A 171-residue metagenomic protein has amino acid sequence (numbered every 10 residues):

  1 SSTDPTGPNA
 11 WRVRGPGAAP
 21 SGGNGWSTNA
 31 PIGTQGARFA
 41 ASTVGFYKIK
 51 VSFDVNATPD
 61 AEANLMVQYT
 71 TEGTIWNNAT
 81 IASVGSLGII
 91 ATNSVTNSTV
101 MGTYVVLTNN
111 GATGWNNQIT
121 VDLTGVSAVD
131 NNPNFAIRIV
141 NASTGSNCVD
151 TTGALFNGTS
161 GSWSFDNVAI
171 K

Functional and structural regions predicted by a protein language model:
S1-Y47: Surface-exposed, low-complexity/disordered Ser/Thr/Gly/Pro/Asn-rich loops and linkers
T34, S42-S52, D60-E62, N132: Extended extracellular/luminal ectodomain segments enriched in beta-structured repeat modules
G36-A40, M66, A136-R138: Ordered hydrophobic segments in well-structured contexts
K50, N64-M66, W76: A charged, solvent-exposed segment within the mature domains of Sec-exported extracytoplasmic proteins
D60, W76, T80-I81, G88-K171: Terminal, low-complexity interaction segments
Q68-T70: Conserved Ser/Thr-centered positions that define the repeating blades of beta-propeller domains
